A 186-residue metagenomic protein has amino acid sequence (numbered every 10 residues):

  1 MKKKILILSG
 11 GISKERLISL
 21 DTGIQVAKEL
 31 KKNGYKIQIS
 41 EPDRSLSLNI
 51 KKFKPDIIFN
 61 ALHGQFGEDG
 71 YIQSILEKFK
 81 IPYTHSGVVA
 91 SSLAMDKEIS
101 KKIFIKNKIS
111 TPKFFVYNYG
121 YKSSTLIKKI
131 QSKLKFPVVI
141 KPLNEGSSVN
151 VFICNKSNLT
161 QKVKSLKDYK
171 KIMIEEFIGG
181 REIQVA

Functional and structural regions predicted by a protein language model:
M1-V89, L93-M95, I99, N118-L126: ATP-binding N-terminal substructure of ATP-dependent carboxylate-amine bond-forming enzymes
K3, P112, V138, V149 (+1 more regions): Change "...and in nucleic-acid phosphodiester-cleaving endonucleases..." to "...and in nucleic-acid processing enzymes
D56, E77, K101-I105, K129-L134 (+1 more regions): Short, hinge-like loop/turn segments at secondary-structure boundaries
D96-Y117: Short, glycine-/small-residue-rich phosphate/pyrophosphate-handling segment
F104-I105, Q131-V149, Y169-G179: ATP-grasp fold ATP-binding core
F115-Y117, V151-K156: Short beta-strand-to-turn element immediately C-terminal to the catalytic PLP-Schiff-base lysine in fold type I
N155-A186: Phosphate-binding site of ATP-dependent enzymes
